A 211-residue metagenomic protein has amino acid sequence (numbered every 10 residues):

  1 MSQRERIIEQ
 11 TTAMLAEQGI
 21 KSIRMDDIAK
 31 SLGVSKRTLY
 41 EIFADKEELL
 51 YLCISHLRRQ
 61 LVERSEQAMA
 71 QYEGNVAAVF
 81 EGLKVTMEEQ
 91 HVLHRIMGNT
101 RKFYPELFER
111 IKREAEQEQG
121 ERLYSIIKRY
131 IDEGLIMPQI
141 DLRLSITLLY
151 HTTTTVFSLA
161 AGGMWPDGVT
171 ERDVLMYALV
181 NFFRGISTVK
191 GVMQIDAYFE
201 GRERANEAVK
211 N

Functional and structural regions predicted by a protein language model:
S2-V34: Short, amphipathic alpha-helix enriched in basic
I7, D45-Y51, Q60-L61: Short amphipathic alpha-helical segment with a characteristic S/N-K-E followed by hydrophobic residues
G33-F43: Short hydrophobic/aromatic patch on the recognition helix
L52, E63-I96, I146-L149, R172-L175: Hydrophobic alpha-helical connector segments
M87-R110, Y124-S125, S158-L159, I195 (+1 more regions): Amphipathic alpha-helical segments used for helix-helix packing
R101-L149: A contiguous binding-surface segment within folded domains or other stable secondary-structure elements
L135-A178, V189-E203: Hydrophobic/aromatic-rich alpha-helical bundle segments in the mid-to-C-terminal region
